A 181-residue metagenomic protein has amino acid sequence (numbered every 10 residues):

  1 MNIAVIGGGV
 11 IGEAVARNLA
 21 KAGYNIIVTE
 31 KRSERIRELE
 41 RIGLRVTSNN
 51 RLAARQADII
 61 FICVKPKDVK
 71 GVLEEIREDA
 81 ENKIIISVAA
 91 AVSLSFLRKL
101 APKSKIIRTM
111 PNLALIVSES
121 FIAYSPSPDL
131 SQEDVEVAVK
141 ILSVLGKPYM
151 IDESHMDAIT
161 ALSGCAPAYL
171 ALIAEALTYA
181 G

Functional and structural regions predicted by a protein language model:
M1, Y24, L44, K83-I84 (+2 more regions): A structural micro-motif
M1-S48, L52-R55, E119-S120: NAD(P)+-binding Rossmann beta1-loop-alpha1 motif at the extreme N-terminus of oxidoreductases
I3-V5, I60, I86, A138: Hydrophobic packing within well-folded, soluble alpha/beta domains
G12, R32, I36, A57 (+6 more regions): A general structural signal for well-ordered alpha-helical segments in protein cores
V15, I42, N50-R55, I59-Y124 (+1 more regions): Rossmann-like NAD(P)(H) cofactor-binding subdomain of soluble oxidoreductases
A20, R37-E40, R77, R98 (+2 more regions): Class I S-adenosyl-L-methionine
K99-K105, F121-I159, Y169-G181: Internal alpha-helical scaffold of NAD(P)-dependent oxidoreductase catalytic cores
